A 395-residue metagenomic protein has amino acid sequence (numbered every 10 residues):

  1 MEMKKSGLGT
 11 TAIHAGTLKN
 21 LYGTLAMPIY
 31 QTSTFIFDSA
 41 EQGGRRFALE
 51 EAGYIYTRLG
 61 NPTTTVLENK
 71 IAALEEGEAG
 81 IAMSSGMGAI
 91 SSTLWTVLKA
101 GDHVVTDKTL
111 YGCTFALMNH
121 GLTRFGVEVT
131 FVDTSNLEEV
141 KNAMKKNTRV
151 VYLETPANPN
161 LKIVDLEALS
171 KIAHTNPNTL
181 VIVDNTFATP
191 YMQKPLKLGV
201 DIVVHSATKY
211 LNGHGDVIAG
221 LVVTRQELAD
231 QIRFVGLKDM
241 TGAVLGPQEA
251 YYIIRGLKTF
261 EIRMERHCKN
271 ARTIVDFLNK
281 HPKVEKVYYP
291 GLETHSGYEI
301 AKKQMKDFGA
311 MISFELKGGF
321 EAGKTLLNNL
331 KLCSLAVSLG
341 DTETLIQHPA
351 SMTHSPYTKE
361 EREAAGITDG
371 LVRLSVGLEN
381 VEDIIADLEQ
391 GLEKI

Functional and structural regions predicted by a protein language model:
M1-N61, N69: N-terminal "arm"/small-domain region of PLP-dependent enzymes with the aminotransferase-like
M3-K4, A12-L21, A79-K283, Y288 (+1 more regions): Conserved PLP-enzyme active-site core in the AAT-like
T17, Q31-F37, F187, D239 (+7 more regions): Glycine-rich beta-alpha junction loops
S39-S91, A116-H120: Conserved N-terminal alpha-helix of the aminotransferase class I/II PLP-enzyme fold
A52, E78, I218, E249 (+3 more regions): Short amphipathic alpha-helical segments
N119, E128, N142, K146-R149 (+3 more regions): PLP-dependent enzyme catalytic core of the Aspartate aminotransferase-like
M240-T241, L330-S338, G391-I395: A common structural junction motif
V284-V372, V376: Conserved C-terminal alpha-helix-loop-beta "cap" of PLP-dependent enzymes that closes/shapes the active-site mouth
